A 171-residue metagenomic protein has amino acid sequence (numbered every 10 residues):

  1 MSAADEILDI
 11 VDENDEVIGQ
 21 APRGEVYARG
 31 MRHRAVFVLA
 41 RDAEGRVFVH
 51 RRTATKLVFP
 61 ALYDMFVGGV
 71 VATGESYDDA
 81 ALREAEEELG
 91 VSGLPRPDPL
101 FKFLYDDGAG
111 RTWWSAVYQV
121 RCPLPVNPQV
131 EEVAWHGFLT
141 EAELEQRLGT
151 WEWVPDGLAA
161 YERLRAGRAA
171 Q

Functional and structural regions predicted by a protein language model:
M1-A4, A169-Q171: Basic/polar N-terminal segments that are highly enriched at the extreme N-terminus, encompassing both cleavable
S2-F37, A43: Acidic, metal-coordinating catalytic segment for phosphate/diphosphate chemistry, firing primarily on the Nudix
D15, S92, F103-D107: Short helix-to-loop capping/linker segments positioned immediately adjacent to catalytic or ligand/cofactor-binding
V17-Q20, G45-R51, P125-Q129: Short, well-ordered strand-loop elements centered on a beta-strand within folded domains, enriched for acidic residues
A21-G24, A61-Y63, T73, P99-Q171: Nudix hydrolase/Nudix homology domain
E25-V36, D42-R83, E87: Conserved Nudix-box catalytic region and its N-terminal flanking loop in Nudix hydrolases and closely related
V91-D98: Short, structured loop/turn "capping" segments at alpha-beta junctions
